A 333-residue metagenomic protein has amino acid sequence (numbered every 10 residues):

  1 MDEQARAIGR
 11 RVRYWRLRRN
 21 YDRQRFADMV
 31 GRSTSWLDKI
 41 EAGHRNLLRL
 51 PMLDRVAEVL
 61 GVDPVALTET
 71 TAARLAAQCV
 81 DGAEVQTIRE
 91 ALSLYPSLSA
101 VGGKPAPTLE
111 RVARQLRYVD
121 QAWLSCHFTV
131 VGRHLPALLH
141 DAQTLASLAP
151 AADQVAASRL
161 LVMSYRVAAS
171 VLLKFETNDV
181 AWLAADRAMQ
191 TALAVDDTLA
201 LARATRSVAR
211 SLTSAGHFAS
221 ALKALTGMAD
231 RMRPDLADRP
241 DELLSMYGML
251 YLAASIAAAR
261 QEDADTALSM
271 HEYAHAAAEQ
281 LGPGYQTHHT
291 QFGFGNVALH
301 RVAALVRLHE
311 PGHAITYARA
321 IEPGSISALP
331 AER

Functional and structural regions predicted by a protein language model:
M1-R19: A short, Lys/Arg-rich alpha-helix, primarily the initiator
Q4, P105, L109-R333: Conserved binding/catalytic microenvironments
R16, A27, A57: The alpha-helix within a helix-turn-helix
N20-I40: Short alpha-helical DNA-recognition segment
G31, P51-A66: DNA major-groove recognition helix of helix-turn-helix/homeodomain DNA-binding modules
G61-A76, V297: Short C-terminal boundary/hinge segments that cap the last helix of small helical domains
E69-Y95, S99: Short, charged recognition helix plus adjacent turn of helix-turn-helix-like nucleic-acid-binding domains
